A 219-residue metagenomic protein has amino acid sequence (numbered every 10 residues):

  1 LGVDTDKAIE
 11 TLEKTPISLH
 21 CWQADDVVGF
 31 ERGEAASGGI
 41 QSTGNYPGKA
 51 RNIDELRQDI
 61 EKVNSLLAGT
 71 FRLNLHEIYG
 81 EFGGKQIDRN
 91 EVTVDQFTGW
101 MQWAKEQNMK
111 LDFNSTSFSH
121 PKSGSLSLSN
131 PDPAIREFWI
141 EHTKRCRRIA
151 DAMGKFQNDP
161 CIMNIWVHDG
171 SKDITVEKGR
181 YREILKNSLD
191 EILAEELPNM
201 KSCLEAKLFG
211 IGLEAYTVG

Functional and structural regions predicted by a protein language model:
L1-P131, R147-R148, D159: Alpha/beta catalytic barrel-like cores
T93-E106, K110-D112, T116, H120-G219: Active-site acidic/histidine proton-transfer and metal-coordination neighborhood in alpha/beta enzyme cores
